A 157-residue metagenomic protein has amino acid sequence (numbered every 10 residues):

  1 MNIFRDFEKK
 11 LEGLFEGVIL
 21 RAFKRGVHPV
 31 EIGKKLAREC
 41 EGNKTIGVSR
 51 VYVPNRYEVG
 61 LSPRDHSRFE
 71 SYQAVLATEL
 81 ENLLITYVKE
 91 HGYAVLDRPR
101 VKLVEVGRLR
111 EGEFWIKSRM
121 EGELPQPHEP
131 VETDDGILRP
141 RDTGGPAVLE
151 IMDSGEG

Functional and structural regions predicted by a protein language model:
M1-I19, F23, E129-P130: RNA-contacting regions in translation and RNA-metabolism proteins, encompassing KH/S1 modules where present
N2, L20-V27, D65-E70, L80-N82 (+1 more regions): Generic detector of short, locally flexible boundary/turn motifs and exposed helical patches
K9-L20, V48-S71: Short glycine-rich, basic-tinged beta-strand/loop micro-motifs
F15-I19, V30-G42, T78, N82 (+3 more regions): Intrinsically disordered, low-complexity acidic Ser/Thr-rich regulatory segments
K24, T45-V51, R64-L76, Y87-L96: Short acidic, glycine/proline-enriched loop segments that cap or flank alpha-helices
K24-N43, S49-E58: Short secondary-structure junction/hinge motifs that connect adjacent elements
E58-G60, R100-L103: Extended hydrophobic secondary-structure segments that form protein cores and membrane-embedded regions
